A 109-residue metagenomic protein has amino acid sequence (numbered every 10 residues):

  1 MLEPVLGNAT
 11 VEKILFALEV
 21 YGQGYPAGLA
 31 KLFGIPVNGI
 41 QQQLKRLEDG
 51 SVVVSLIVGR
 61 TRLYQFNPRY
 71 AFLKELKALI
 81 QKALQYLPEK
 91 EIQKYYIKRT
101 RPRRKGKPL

Functional and structural regions predicted by a protein language model:
M1-V11, Y25, V54, V58-I80: Short, cationic-aromatic polyanion-contact patches
E12-F16: Pre-recognition alpha-helix immediately N-terminal to the DNA-recognition helix within helix-turn-helix or winged-helix
L18-Y21: Short helix-capping/hinge SLiMs at alpha-helix to coil transitions
G28-L32: A short acidic, leucine-rich amphipathic alpha-helix
N38: Key DNA-contact positions within bacterial/archaeal DNA-binding proteins
L44-K45: Short, hydrophobic-biased segments on the C-terminal half of alpha helices that form "recognition helices"
S51: Glycine-centered, phosphate/nucleic-acid-interacting loop/turn motifs that mediate DNA/RNA or nucleotide
P68-L109: Amphipathic alpha-helical dimerization/coiled-coil segments that flank or bridge DNA-binding/regulatory modules
